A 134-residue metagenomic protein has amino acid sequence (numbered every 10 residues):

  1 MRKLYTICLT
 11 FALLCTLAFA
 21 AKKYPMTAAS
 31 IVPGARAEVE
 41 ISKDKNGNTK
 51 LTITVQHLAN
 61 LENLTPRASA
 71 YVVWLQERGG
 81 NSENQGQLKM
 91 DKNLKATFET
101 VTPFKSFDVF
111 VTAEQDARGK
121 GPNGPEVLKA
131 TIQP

Functional and structural regions predicted by a protein language model:
M1-R2: N-terminal secretory signal peptides that target proteins for export/translocation
Y5, F19-P134: N-terminal targeting/export leaders
C8-T16: Bacterial N-terminal signal peptides
